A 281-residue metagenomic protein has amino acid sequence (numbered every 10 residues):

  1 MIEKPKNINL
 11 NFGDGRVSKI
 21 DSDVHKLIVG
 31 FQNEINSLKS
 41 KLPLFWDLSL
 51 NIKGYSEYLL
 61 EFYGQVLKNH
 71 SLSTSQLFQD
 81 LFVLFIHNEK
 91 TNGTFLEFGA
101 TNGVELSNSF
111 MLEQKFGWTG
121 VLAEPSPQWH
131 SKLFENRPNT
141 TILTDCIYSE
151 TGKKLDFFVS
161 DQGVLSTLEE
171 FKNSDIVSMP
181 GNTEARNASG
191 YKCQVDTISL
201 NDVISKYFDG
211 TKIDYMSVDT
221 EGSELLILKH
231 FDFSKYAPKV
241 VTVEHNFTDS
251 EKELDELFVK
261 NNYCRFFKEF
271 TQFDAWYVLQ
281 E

Functional and structural regions predicted by a protein language model:
I2-E281: Phosphate/nucleotide-binding beta-alpha loop and adjacent structural elements of enzyme active sites
